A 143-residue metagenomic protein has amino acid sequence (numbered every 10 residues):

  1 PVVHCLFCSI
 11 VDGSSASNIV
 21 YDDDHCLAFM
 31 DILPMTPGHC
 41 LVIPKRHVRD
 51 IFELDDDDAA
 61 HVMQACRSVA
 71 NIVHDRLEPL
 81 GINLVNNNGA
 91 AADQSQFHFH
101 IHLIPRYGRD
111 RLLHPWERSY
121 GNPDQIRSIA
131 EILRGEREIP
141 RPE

Functional and structural regions predicted by a protein language model:
P1-E143: HIT superfamily nucleotide-processing domains
